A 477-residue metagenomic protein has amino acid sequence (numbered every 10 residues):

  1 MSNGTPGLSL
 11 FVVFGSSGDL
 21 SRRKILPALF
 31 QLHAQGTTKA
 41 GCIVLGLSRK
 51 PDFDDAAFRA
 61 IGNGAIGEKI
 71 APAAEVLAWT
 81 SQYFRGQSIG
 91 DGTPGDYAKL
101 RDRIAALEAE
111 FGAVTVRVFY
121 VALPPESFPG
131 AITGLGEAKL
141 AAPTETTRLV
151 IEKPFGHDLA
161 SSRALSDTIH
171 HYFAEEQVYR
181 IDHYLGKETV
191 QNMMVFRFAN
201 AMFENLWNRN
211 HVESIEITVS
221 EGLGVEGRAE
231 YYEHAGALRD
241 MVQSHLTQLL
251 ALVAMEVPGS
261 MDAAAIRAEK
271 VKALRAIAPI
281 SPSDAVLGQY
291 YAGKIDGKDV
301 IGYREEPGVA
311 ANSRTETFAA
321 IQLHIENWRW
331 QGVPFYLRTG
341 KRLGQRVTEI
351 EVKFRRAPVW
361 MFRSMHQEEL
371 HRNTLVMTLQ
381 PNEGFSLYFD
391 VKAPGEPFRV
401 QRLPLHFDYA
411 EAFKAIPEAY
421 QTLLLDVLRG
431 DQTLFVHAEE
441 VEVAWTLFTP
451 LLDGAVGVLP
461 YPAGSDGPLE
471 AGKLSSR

Functional and structural regions predicted by a protein language model:
M1-I151, F155-R477: Secretory/organelle targeting and membrane-embedding segments
